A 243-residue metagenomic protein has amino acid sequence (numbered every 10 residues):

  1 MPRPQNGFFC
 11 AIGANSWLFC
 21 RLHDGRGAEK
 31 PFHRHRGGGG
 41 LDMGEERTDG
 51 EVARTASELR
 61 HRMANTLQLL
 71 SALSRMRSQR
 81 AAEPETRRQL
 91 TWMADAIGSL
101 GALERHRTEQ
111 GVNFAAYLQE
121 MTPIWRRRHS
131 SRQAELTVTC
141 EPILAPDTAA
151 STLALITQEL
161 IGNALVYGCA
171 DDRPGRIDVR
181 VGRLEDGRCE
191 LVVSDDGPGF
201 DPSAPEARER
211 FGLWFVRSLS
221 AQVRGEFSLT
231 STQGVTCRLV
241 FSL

Functional and structural regions predicted by a protein language model:
G44-A56, R60, R88, R127-R176: Conserved short strand/loop->alpha-helix "switch" segment adjacent to the catalytic nucleotide/phosphoryl-transfer site
A53-Q68, A72, M76: Conserved phosphoacceptor histidine of two-component systems
S74-T86: Short acidic helix/loop segment immediately C-terminal to the autophosphorylated histidine in two-component histidine
T91-A102, G111-R128: Short beta-to-alpha transition helix within the HATPase_c
P174-G187: Short beta-strand/loop element within the Bergerat-fold HATPase_c
D195: Acidic ATP/Mg2+-coordinating residue in the GHKL
G199, T232-R238: Glycine-rich nucleotide-binding loop
P202-T230: ATP phosphate-binding glycine-rich loop and adjacent ATP-lid/helix-beta elements within ATP-binding kinase/ATPase
